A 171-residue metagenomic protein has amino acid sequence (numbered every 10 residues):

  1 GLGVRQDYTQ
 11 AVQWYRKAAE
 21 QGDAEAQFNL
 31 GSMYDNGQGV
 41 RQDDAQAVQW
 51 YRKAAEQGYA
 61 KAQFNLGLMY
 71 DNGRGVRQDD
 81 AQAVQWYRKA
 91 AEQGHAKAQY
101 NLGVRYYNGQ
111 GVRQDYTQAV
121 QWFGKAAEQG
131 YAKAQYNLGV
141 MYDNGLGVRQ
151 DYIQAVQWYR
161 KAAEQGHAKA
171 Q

Functional and structural regions predicted by a protein language model:
G1-L2, D7, E20-D23, N36-Q38 (+12 more regions): Short helix-capping/linker turns of helical repeat alpha-solenoids
V4, V104, V140, I153-V156: Short hydrophobic transmembrane-like helices used for membrane targeting/insertion
R16-A19, S32, R52, L68 (+3 more regions): Residue-level detector of intrinsically disordered terminal segments
N29-N36, N65-N72, N101-N108, N137-N144: Hydrophobic face of amphipathic alpha-helices that form TPR/SEL1-like repeat modules and related alpha-solenoid
W50-Y51, W86-Y87, W122, Q154-A163: TPR/TPR-like (Sel1-like) alpha-helical repeat modules
